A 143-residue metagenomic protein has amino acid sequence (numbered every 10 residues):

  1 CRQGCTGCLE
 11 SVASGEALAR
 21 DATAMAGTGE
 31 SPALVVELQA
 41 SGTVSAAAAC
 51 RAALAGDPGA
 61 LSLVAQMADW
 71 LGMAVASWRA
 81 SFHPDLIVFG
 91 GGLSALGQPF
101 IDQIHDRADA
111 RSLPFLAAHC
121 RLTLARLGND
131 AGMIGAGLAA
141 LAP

Functional and structural regions predicted by a protein language model:
C1-Q3: Acidic/polar active-site rim loop that often engages polyanionic ligands
C5-P143: ATP-binding/phosphotransfer module of carbohydrate and carboxylate kinases, centering on a glycine-rich
